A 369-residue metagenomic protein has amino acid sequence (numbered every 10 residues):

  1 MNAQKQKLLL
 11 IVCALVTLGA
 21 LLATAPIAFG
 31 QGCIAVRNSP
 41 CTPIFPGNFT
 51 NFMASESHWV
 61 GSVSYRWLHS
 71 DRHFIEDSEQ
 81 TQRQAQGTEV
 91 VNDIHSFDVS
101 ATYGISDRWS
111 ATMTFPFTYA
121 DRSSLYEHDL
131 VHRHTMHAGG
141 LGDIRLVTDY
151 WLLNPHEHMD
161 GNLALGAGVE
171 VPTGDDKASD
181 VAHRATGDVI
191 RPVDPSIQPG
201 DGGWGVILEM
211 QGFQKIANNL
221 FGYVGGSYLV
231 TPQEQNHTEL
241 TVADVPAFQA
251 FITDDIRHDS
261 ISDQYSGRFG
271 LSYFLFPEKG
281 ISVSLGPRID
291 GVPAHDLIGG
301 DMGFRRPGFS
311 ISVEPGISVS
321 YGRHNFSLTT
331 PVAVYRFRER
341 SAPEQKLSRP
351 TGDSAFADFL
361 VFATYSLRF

Functional and structural regions predicted by a protein language model:
Q31-I34, F49-H58, S70-H73, R108 (+5 more regions): Short loop/turn motifs that connect adjacent beta-strands in outer-membrane beta-barrel proteins
C33-N38, W67-S96, S196: Surface-exposed strand-loop-strand hairpins of Gram-negative outer-membrane beta-barrel proteins
F45-G47, W59-G61, H95-V99, G142-L146 (+6 more regions): Hydrophobic, lipid-facing positions within transmembrane beta-strands of outer-membrane proteins
F52, T102, D149-W151, E209-F213 (+3 more regions): Transmembrane beta-barrel domains of outer membrane proteins
V60-S62, S110-T112, V147, N162-G166 (+5 more regions): Residue-level detector of the transmembrane beta-barrel scaffold of outer-membrane proteins
Y65-D71, F115-D121, L152, V169-D175 (+6 more regions): Transmembrane beta-strands of outer-membrane beta-barrel pores
F74-Q84, E234-F369: Outer membrane beta-barrel transmembrane domains
Y119-S260: Outer-membrane pore/translocation modules
